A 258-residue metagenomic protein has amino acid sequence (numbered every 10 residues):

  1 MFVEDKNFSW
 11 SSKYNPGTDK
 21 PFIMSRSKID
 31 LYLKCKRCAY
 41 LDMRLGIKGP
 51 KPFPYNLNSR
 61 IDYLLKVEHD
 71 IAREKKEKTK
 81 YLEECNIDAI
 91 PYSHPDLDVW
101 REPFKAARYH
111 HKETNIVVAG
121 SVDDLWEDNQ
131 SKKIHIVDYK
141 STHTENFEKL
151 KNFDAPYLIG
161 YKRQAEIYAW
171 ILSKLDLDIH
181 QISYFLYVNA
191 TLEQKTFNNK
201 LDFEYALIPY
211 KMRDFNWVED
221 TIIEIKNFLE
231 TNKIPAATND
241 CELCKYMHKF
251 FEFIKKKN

Functional and structural regions predicted by a protein language model:
M1-K133: Metal-dependent nuclease catalytic cores that hydrolyze phosphodiester bonds in DNA/RNA, characterized by
N15-T18, I23-M24, I171-N258: Metal-dependent nuclease catalytic regions and adjoining charged, substrate-binding loops involved in nucleic-acid end
Y40, W126, H135-Y139, H180-Y187: A structural signal for short, well-ordered beta-strand segments and their strand-loop junctions that often border
G46, K140-E145, A190-L192: Short connector loops/turns at beta-strand edges and beta->alpha or beta->beta junctions
P54-Y55, F147-I159, E204-K211: Short histidine-centered catalytic/ligand-binding loop motif
Y109-R163, V218: Non-catalytic protein-protein interaction segments used by genome-maintenance enzymes to assemble and couple activities
Y161-S173: An active-site-proximal "capping" alpha-helix that borders the catalytic cofactor pocket
